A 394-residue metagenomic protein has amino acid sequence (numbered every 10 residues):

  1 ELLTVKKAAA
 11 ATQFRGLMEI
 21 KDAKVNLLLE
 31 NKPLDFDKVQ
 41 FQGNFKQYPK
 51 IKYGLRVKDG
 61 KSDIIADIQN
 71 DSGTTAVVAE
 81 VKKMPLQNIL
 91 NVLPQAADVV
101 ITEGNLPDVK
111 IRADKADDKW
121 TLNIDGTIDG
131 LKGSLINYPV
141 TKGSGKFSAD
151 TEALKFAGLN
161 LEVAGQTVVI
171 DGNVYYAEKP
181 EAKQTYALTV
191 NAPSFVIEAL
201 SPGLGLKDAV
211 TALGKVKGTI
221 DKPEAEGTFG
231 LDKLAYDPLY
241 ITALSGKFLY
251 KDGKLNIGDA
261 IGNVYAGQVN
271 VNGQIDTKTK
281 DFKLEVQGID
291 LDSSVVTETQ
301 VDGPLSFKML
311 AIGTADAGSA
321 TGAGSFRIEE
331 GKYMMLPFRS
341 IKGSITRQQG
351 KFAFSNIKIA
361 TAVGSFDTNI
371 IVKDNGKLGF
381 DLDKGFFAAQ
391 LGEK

Functional and structural regions predicted by a protein language model:
E1-Y48, D67-K155, V163-A260, V264-A353 (+3 more regions): Membrane-proximal interfacial segments on either side of biological membranes
Y53-L55: Short, well-ordered beta-strand segments in soluble/periplasmic domains
I64: Conserved, charge-rich beta-strand/loop surface module that forms ligand/interface-binding patches within domains
